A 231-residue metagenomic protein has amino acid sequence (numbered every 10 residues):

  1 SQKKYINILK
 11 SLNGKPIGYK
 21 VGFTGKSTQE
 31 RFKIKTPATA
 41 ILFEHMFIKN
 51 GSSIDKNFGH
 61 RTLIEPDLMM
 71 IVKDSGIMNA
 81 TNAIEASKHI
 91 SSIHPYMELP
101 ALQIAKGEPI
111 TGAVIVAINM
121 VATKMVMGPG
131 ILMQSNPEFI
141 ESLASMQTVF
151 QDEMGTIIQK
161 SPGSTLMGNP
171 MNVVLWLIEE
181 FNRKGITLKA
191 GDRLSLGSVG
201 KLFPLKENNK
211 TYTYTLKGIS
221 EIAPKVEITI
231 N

Functional and structural regions predicted by a protein language model:
S1-N169, F203-E207, E221-N231: Catalytic-core "active-site belt" of small-molecule-metabolizing enzymes, emphasizing His/Asp/Glu-rich regions
V173-E180: Short, well-ordered amphipathic alpha-helical segments that serve as non-catalytic structural scaffolds within diverse
K184-I186: Short, surface-exposed secondary-structure edge patches
Y212-L216: Short, aromatic- and glycine-rich surface loops/edge beta-strands on solvent-exposed regions
